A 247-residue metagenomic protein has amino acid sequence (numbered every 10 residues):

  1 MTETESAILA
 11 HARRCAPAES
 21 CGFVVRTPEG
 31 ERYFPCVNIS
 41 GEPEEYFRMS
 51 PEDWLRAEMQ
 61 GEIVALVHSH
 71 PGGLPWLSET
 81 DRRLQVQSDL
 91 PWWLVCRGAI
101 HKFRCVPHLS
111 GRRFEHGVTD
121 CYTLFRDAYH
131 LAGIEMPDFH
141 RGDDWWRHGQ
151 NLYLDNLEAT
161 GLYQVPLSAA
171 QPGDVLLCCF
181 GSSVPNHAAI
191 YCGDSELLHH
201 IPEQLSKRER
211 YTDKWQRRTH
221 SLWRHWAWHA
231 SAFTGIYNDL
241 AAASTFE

Functional and structural regions predicted by a protein language model:
M1-A65, P71-F103: Conserved beta-strand-loop surface patch within small alpha/beta domains used for substrate/adaptor or ligand engagement
A10-R13, L109-H116, Q164: Short helix-to-loop capping/linker segments positioned immediately adjacent to catalytic or ligand/cofactor-binding
E58-L74, L205-S206, R210-S221: Extended, compositionally biased flexible segments
W92-D120: Hydrophobic, well-structured mid-protein blocks that either form specific transmembrane helices
E115-A132: Active-site nucleophilic cysteine motif
M136-R141: Surface-exposed patches in mature extracellular/periplasmic domains of secreted proteins
G142-S206, T212: ...with weaker cross-activation on analogous glycine-rich loops/strands in unrelated enzymes
E209-E247: Glycine- and charge-enriched low-complexity intrinsically disordered segments
